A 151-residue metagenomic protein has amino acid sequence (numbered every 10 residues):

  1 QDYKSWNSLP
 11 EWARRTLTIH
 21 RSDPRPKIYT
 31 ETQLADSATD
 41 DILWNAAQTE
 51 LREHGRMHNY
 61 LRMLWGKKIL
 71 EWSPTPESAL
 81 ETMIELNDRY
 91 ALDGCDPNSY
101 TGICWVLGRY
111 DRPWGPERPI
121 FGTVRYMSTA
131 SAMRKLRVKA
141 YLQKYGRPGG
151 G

Functional and structural regions predicted by a protein language model:
Q1-D2, C104, Y141-G151: Substrate/cofactor-recognition hotspot
Q1-H58, G122-T123: Gly/Thr-rich phosphate-binding loop signature of adenosyl cofactor/nucleotide-binding cores
K4, K27, K67-K68, K135 (+2 more regions): Context-gated lysine
S8-W12, M57, R62-Y90, P97-Y100 (+1 more regions): Active/binding-pocket-proximal capping segment
R14, H20, K68-I69, G149: Amphipathic alpha-helical interaction segments
T49, E53, K67-E71, L92 (+1 more regions): General structural signal for alpha-helix termini and helix-helix connectors
S78, T82-V138, L142: Conserved, well-ordered active-site substructure
